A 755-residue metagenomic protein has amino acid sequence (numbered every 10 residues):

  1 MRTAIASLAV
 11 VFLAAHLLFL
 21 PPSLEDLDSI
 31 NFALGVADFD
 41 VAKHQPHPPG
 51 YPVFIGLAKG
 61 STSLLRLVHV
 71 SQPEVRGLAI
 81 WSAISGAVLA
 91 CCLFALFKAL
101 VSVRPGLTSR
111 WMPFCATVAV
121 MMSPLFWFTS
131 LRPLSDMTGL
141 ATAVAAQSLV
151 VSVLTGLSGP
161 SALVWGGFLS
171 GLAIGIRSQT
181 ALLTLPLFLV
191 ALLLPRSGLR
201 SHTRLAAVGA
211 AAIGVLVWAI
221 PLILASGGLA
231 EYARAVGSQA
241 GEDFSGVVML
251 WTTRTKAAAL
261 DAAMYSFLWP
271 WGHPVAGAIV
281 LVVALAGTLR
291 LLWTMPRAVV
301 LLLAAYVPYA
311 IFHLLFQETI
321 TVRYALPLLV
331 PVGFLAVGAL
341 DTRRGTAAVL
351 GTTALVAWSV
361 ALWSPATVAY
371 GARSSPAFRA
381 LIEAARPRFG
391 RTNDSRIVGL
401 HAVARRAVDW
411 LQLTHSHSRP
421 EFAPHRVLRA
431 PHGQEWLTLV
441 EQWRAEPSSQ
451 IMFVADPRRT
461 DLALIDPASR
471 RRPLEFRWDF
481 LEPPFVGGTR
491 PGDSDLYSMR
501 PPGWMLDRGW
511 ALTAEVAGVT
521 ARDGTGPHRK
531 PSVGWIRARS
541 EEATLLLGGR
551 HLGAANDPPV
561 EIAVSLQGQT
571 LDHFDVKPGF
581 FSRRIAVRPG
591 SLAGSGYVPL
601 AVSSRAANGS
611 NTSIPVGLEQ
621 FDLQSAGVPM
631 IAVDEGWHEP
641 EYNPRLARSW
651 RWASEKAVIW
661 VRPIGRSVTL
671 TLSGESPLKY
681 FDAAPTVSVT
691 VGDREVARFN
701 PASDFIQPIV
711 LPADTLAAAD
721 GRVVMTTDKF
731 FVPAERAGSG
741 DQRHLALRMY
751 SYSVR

Functional and structural regions predicted by a protein language model:
I5-A9, C115, V164, F168 (+5 more regions): Signature aromatic-anchored transmembrane alpha helix within multi-pass, membrane-resident enzymes that catalyze glycan
A6, V10, I80-P105, A145-L149 (+1 more regions): Transmembrane-helix motifs of polytopic, lipid-linked glycan transferases
L27, P48, L125-T138, T321 (+2 more regions): Short acidic/glycine- and proline-prone juxtamembrane loop motifs at membrane-interface regions of multi-pass membrane
T129-S130, D136-G139, I176, L182 (+3 more regions): Hydrophobic/aromatic-rich transmembrane helices and adjacent perimembrane loops
T203-F267, H273-V280, W358-S359: Membrane-lumen/periplasm interface segments of specific transmembrane helices in polyprenyl phosphate-linked
S266-R297, Y306-A310: Hydrophobic, aromatic-rich transmembrane alpha-helices and their immediate juxtamembrane boundary segments
T352-L428, P491, P502-T513: Membrane-embedded, lumen/periplasm-facing catalytic core of multi-pass transferases that use lipid-linked donors
E441-E515: Aromatic/acidic, Gly/Pro-rich catalytic loop(s) in extracytoplasmic/lumenal soluble domains of multi-pass membrane
